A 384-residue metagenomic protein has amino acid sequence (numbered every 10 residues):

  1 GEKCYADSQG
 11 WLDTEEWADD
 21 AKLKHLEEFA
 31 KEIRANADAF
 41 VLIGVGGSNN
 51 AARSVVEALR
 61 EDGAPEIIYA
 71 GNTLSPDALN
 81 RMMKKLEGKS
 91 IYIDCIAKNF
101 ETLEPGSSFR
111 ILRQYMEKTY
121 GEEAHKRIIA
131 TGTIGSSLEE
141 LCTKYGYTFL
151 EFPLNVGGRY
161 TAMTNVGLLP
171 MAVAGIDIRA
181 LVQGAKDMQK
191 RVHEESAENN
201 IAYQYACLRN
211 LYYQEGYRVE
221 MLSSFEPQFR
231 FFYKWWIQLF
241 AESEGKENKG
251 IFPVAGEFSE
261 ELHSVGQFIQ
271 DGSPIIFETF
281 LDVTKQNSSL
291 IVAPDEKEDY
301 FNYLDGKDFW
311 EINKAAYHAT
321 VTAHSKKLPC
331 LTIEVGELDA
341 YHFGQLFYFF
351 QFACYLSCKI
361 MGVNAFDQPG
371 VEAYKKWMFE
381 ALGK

Functional and structural regions predicted by a protein language model:
G1-K31, D295-L304: Extended, charge-enriched "interface" segments that sit outside catalytic cores
W17-R34, N199-L211: A short, well-structured juxtamembrane/interface segment
E27-E195: Glycine-rich phosphate-binding loops that contact phosphosugars or nucleotide phosphates
S48-A51, P76-A78, E101-L103, S136-E139 (+6 more regions): Flexible loop/turn segments at secondary-structure boundaries
E57-E66, Y115, L239-G250, A323-K327: Short helix-loop-beta junction
T119-E278, D367-K384: Active-site phosphate/pyrophosphate-binding segments
V254-D339: Helicase-primase coupling helices
F343-K384: Generic C-terminus detector
